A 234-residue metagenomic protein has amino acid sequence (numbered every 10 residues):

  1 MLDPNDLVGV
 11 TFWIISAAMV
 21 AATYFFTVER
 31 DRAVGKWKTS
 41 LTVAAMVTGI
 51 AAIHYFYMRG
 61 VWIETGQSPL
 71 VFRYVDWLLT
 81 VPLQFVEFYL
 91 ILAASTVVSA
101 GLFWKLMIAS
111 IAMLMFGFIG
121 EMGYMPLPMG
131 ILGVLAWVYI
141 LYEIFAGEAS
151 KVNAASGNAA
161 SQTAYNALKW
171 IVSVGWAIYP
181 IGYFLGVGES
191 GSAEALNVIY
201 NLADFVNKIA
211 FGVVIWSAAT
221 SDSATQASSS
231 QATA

Functional and structural regions predicted by a protein language model:
M1-M19: Hydrophobic transmembrane alpha-helical segments in integral membrane proteins
A18, S40-M58, G175-L185: Hydrophobic alpha-helical transmembrane segments of multi-pass membrane proteins
A21-F25, E87, F116, A136-A160 (+1 more regions): Alpha-helical transmembrane segments in multipass membrane proteins, preferentially the mid-helix core
T23-T27, R59, Y74-L114, F118: Internal transmembrane alpha-helix with an interfacial aromatic "cap," most often the third helix
G35-A44, V98-F103, Y165-L168: Membrane-interfacial loop-to-transmembrane alpha-helix junctions, especially the N-terminal start
A51-Y74, M115-E121: Helix-loop junctions on the outward
Q67, S95-T96, F118-I131, V138: Membrane-interface helix caps and helix-loop-helix hairpins in membrane proteins
E143-A146, A167-A234: C-terminal transmembrane-bundle signature of multipass membrane proteins, characterized by strong activation on
